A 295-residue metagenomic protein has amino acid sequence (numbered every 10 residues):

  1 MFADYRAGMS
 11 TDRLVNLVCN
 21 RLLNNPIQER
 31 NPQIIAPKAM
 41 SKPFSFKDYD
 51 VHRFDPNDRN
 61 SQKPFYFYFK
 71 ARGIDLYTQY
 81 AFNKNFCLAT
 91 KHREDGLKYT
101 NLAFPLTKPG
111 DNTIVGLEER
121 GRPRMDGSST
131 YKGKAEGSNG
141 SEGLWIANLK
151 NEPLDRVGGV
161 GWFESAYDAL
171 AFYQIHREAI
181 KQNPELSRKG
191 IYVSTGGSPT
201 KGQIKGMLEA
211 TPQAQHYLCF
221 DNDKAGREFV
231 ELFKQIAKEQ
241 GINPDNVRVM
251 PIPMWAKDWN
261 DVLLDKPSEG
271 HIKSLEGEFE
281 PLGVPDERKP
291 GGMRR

Functional and structural regions predicted by a protein language model:
M1, L170, E231: Alpha-helical elements of the RecA-like P-loop NTPase motor core of helicases
M1-V18, F86-C87, L264: Short, small/acidic-rich helices and loops at N termini and domain boundaries of DNA replication/processing enzymes
A3, F69, F104, E164 (+3 more regions): Terminal peptide-recognition signature
R13-I35: Mixed-charge, Lys/Arg-enriched low-complexity segments
L14-V15, Q79, V247: Small-residue helix-packing motif on alpha-helices
P37-N139: Basic, glycine-enriched DNA-binding surface that flanks or lies within the catalytic cores of DNA
R93-L208: Phosphate-handling DNA/RNA-contact segment within nucleic-acid enzymes
Q174-R295: TOPRIM fold recognition
